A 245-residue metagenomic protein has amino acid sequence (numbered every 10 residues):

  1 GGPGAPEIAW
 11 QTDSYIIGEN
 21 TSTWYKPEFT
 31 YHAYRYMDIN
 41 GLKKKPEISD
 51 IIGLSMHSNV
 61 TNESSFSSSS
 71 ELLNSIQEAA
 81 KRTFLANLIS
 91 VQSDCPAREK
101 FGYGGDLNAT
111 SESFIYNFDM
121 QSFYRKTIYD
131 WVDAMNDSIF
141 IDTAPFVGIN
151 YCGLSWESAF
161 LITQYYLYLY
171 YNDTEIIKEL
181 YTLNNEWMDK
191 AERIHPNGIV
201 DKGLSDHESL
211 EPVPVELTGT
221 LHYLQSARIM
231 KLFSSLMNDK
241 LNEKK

Functional and structural regions predicted by a protein language model:
G1-D94, G105-D106, S122-R125, F140 (+3 more regions): Extracellular/oxidizing-compartment recognition motifs
P3-D13, G18-E19, I89-V91, C95 (+2 more regions): The feature captures the catalytic groove of carbohydrate-active enzymes
I8, T30-H32, L73, Y103 (+6 more regions): Active-site-proximal structural scaffolding
P27, F66-S70, K100, F114-F118 (+3 more regions): Hydrophobic alpha-helical scaffolding
F29, M37-N40, G105-W131, L161-L180 (+1 more regions): Alpha-helical support elements that line or immediately flank enzyme active sites and cofactor-binding pockets
S67, L167-K178, M230-K244: Inter-helical turn/loop segments and adjacent helix faces that build the functional surface of alpha-helical bundle
S68-S75, A79, A109, F123-K126 (+7 more regions): Extracytoplasmic/secreted proteins, especially bacterial periplasmic and envelope-associated proteins
Q77, K81-V91, Q121-D142, L180-I199 (+1 more regions): Long, well-ordered core segments of solenoidal/helical folds
